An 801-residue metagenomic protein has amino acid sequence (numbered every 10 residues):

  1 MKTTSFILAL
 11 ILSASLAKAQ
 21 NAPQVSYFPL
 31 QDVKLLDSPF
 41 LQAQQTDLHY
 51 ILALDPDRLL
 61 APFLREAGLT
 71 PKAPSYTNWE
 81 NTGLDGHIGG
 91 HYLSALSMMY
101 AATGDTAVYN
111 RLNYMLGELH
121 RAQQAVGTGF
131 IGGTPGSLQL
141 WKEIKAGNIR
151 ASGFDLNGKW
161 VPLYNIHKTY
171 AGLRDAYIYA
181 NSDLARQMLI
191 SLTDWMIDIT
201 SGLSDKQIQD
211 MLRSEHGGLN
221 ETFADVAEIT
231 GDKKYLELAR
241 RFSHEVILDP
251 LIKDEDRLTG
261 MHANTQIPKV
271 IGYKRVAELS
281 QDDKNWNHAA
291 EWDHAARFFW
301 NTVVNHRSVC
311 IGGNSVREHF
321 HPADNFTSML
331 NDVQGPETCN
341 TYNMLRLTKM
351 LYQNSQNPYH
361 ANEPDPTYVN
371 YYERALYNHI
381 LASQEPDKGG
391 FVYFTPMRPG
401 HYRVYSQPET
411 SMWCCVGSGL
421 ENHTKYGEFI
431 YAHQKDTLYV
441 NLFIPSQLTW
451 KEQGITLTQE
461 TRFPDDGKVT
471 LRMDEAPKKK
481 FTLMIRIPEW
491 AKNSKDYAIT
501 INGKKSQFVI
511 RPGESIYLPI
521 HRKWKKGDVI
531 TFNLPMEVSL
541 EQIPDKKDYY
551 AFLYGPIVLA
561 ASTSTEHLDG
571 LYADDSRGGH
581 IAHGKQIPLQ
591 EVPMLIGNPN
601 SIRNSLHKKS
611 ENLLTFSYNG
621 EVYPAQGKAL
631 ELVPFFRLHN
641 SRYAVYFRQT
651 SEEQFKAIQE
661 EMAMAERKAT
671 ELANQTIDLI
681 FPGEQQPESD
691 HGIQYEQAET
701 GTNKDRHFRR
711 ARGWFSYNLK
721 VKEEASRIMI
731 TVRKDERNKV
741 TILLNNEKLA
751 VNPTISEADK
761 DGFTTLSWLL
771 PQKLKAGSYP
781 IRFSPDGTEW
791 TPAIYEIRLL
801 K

Functional and structural regions predicted by a protein language model:
M1-N21: Bacterial Sec-dependent N-terminal signal peptides
Q20-T106, N110, W141-Y179, H216-K234 (+3 more regions): Aromatic (Trp/Tyr) and acidic
Y109-I131, E291-V304: Carboxylate/His-rich catalytic cores and anion/metal-binding grooves
S137-W160, R186-D210: Asp-box/WD-like beta-propeller blade repeats and closely related beta-sheet repeat scaffolds
R307-F326: Flexible glycine/proline-rich, aromatic-decorated loop/lid segments
N370-N378, S383, D387-R472, G513 (+4 more regions): C-terminal beta-rich recognition modules with glycine/proline-rich loops and embedded aromatic residues
K478-I501, I728-I730, V740-I742: Beta-strand-rich binding/interaction modules
K505-G527, N533-K547, Q697-A725, T731-K801: Beta-strand-rich ligand-recognition modules
